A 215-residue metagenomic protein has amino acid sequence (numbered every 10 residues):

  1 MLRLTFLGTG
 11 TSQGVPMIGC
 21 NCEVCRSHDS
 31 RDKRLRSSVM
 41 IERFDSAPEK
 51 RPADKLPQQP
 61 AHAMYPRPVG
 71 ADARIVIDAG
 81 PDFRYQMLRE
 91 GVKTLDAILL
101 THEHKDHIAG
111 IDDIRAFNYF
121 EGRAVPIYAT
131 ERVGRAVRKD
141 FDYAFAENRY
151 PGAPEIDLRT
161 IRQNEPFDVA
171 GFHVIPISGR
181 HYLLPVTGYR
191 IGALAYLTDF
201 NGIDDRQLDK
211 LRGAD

Functional and structural regions predicted by a protein language model:
M1-L197, N201, D205-D209: Binuclear metal-dependent hydrolase catalytic cores
A214: An anion/phosphate-binding loop that grips the pyrophosphate of nucleotide cofactors and donors
